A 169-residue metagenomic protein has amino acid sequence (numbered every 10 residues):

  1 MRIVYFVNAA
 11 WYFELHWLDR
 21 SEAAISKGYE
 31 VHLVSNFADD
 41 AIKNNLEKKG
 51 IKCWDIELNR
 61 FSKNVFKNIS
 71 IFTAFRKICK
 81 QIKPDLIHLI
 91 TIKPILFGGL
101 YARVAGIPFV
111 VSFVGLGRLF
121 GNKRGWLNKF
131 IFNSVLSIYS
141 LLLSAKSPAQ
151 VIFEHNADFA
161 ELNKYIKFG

Functional and structural regions predicted by a protein language model:
V4, H32, V110-V111, I152: Structural detector of well-ordered beta-strand residues that form the stable sheet scaffold of enzyme domains
Y5-F66, D158-E161: N-terminal strand-loop element at the rim of the active site of nucleotide-sugar-dependent glycosyltransferases
N8-F13, N59-K63, I107-K129, L142: A short, histidine- and acid-enriched strand-loop-helix "catalytic/donor-clamping" loop that lines the nucleotide-sugar
E22-K27, T73-R76, F130-V151: Membrane-proximal helix-turn-helix segments that form the acceptor-binding/catalytic region of lipid-linked
Y29, A105-F109, S147-A149: A short helix->loop->beta-strand "cap" motif at the edges of active sites that frequently abuts
L58-L86, L96-L100, V104, N133-I138: An amphipathic, basic-hydrophobic alpha-helix
L89-I95, F113: Short His-centered aromatic/hydrophobic patch
L143-G169: A short, active-site helix/loop in glycosyltransferases that binds the activated sugar's phosphate group
